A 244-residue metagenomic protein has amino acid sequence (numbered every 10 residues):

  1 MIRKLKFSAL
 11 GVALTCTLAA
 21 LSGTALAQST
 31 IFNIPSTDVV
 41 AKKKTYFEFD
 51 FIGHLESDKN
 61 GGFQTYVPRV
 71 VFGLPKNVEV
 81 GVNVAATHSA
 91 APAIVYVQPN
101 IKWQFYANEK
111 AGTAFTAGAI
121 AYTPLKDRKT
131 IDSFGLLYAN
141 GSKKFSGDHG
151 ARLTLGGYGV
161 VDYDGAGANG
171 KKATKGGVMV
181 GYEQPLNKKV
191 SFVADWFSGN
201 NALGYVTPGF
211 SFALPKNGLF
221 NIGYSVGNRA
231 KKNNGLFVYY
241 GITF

Functional and structural regions predicted by a protein language model:
M1-I31: Cleavable N-terminal export/targeting peptides
L26-L153, G157-G165, E183-S191, D195-F197 (+1 more regions): Transmembrane beta-barrel domains of Gram-negative outer membranes and organellar outer membranes
G61, K172-A173: Conserved phosphate-coordination/catalytic loops
A166-K171: Solvent-exposed loop segments that connect transmembrane elements
A173-Y182: Short loop-to-alpha-helix "cap/lid" segments that border enzyme active sites across diverse enzyme classes
